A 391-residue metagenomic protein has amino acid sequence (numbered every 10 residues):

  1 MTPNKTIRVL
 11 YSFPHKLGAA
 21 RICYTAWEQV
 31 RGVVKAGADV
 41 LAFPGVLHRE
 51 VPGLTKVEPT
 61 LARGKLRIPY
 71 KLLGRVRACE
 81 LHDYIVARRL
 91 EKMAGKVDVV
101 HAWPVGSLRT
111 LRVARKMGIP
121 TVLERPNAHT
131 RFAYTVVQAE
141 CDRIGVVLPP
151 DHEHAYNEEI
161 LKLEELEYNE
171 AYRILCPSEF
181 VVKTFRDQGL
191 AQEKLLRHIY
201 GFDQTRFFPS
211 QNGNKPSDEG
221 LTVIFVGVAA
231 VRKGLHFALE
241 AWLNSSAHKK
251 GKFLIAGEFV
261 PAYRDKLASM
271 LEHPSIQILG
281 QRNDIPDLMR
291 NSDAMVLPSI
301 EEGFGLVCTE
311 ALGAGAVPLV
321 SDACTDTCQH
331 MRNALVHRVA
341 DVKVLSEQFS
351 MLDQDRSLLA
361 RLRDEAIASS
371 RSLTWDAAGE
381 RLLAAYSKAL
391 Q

Functional and structural regions predicted by a protein language model:
R63-L73, M117, T121-K162: Acceptor-binding helix/loop patch of EC 2.4 sugar-transfer enzymes, predominantly nucleotide-sugar-dependent
F180, G201: Carbohydrate-associated surface elements
Q211-K233, L239-L243: Conserved donor-binding/catalytic core segment of Leloir-type glycosyltransferases
R264-R282: Nucleotide-activated donor-binding/catalytic signature segment of Leloir-type glycosyltransferases, i.e., the conserved
Q281-R282, D287-S292: Short alpha-helical donor nucleotide-sugar binding micro-motif in glycosyltransferases
I300: Aromatic "clamp/platform" in nucleotide-sugar-dependent glycosyltransferases that forms part of the donor/acceptor
V317-S321: Short hydrophobic beta-strand element within catalytic cores of glycosyltransferases and related nucleotide-activated
L335-V342, M351-R356: Conserved acidic donor-binding segment of nucleotide-sugar-dependent glycosyltransferases
